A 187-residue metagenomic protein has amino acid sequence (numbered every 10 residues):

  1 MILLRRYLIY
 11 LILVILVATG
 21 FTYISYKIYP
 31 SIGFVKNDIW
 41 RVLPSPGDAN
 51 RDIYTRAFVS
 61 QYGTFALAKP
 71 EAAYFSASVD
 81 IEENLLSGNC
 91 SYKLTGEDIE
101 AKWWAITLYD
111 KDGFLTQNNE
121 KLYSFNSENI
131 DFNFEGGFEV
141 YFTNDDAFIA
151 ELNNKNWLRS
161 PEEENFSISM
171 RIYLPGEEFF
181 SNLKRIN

Functional and structural regions predicted by a protein language model:
M1-N187: A compositional/structural signature for long, glycine/proline-rich flexible linkers and loops on extracytoplasmic
